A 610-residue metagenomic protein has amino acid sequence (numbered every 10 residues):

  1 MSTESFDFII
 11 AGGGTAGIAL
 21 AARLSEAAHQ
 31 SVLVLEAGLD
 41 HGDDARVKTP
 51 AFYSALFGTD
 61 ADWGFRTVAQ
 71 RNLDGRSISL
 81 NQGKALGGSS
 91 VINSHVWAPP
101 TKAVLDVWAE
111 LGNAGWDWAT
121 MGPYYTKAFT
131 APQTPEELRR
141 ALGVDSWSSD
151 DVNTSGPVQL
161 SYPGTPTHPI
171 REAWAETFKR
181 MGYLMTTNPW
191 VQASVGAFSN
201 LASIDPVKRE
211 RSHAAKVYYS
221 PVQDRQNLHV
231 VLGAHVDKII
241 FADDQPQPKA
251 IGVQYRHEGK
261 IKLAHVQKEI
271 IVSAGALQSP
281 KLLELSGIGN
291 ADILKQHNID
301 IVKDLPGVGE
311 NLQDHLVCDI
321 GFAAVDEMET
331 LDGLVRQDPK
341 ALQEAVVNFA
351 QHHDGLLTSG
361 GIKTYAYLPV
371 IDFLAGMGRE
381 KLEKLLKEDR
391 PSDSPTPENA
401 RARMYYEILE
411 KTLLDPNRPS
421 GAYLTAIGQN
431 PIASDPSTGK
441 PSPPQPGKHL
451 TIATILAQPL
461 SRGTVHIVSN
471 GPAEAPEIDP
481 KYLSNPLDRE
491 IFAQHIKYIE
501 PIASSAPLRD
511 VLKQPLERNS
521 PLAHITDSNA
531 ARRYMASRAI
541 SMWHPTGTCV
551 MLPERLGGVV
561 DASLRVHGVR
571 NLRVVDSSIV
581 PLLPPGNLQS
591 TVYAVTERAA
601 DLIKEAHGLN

Functional and structural regions predicted by a protein language model:
M1-N610: N-terminal redox-cofactor-binding region of secreted/periplasmic oxidoreductases
